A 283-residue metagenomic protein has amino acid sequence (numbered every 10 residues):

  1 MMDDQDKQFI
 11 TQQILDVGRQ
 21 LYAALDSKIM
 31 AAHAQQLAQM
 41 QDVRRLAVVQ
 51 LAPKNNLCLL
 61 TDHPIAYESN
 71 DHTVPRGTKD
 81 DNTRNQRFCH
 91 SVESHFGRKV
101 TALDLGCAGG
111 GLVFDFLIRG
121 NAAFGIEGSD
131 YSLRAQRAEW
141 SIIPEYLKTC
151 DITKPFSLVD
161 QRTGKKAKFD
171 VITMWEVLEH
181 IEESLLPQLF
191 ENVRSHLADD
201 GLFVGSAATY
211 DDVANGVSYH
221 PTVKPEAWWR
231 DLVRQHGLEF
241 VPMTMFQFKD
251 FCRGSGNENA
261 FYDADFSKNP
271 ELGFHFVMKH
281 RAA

Functional and structural regions predicted by a protein language model:
D3-A167, V171, S184-E191, T209-Y210 (+2 more regions): Conserved N-terminal segment of class I S-adenosyl-L-methionine
R119, I143, D199-D200, H236: Structured helix-beta-strand junction loops
V171-V177: A short beta-strand submotif of the Rossmann-like class I SAM-dependent methyltransferase core that lines
I181-E182, L197-D199: Helix-to-beta-strand junctions that scaffold the AdoMet/dcAdoMet cofactor pocket in Class I SAM-dependent enzymes
D200-A208: Conserved beta-strand signature within the Rossmann-like core of class I S-adenosyl-L-methionine
D211-G216: A short acidic, helix-capping loop that chelates divalent metal ions and anchors anionic groups
V217-E239: Conserved Class I S-adenosyl-L-methionine
